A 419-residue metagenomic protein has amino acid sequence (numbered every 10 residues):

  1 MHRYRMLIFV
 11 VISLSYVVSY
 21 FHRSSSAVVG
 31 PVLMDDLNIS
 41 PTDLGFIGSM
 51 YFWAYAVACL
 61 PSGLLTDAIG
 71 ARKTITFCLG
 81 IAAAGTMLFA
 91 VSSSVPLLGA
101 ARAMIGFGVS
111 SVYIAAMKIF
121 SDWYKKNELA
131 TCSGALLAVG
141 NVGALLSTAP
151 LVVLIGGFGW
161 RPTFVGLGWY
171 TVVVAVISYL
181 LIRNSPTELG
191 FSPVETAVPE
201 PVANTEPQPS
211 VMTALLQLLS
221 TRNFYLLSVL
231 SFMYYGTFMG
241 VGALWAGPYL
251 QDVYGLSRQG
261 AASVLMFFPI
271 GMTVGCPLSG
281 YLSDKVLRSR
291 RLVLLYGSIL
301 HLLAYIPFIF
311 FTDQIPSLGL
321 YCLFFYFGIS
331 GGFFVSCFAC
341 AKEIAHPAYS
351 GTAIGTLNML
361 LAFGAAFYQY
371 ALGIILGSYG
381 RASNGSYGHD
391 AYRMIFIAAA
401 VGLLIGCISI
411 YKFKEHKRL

Functional and structural regions predicted by a protein language model:
S26-A27, T221-S279, A365-G373: Extracytoplasmic gate region of multi-pass secondary transporters
N38, G70, V91-L97, G108 (+4 more regions): Helix-breaking motifs and short loop linkers at transmembrane-helix boundaries and internal kinks in secondary membrane
V57-P96: Conserved MFS/SLC helix-loop-helix module at the cytosolic interface between two early adjacent transmembrane helices
C59-G70, C276-R288: Helix-to-loop junctions at the C-terminal end of transmembrane segments in multipass secondary transporters
A68-L79, D284-S298: Cytoplasmic membrane-interface "Motif A"-like loop-to-helix N-cap segments of 12-TM Major Facilitator Superfamily
I81, G85, P96-M104, L318-Y326: Paired small-residue
A101-G140: Cytoplasmic helix-loop-helix junction between adjacent transmembrane helices in 12-TM secondary transporters
L136-L189: Helix-loop-helix hairpin linking two adjacent transmembrane segments in secondary transporters
